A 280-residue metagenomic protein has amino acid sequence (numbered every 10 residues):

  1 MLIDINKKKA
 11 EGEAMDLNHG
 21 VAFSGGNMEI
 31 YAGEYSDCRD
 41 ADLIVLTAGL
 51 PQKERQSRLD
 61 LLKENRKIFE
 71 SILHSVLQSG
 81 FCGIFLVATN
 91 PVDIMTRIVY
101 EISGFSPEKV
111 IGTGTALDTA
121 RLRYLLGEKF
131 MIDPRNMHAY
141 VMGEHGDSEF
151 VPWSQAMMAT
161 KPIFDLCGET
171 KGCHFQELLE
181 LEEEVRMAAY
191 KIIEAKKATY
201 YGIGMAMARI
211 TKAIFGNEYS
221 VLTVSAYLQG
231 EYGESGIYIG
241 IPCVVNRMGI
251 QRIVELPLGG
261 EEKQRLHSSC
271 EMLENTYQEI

Functional and structural regions predicted by a protein language model:
I3-A41, Q56, E274-E279: Conserved N-terminal Rossmann-fold NAD(P) cofactor-binding segment
E13, I44, F69-I72: Short, well-ordered amphipathic alpha-helical segments that serve as non-catalytic structural scaffolds within diverse
I44-L46, V87: Redox-cofactor binding/interface segments in oxidoreductases and associated redox assembly factors
A48-L50: Conserved NAD(P)H cofactor-binding loop of Rossmann-fold oxidoreductase domains
R55-L59, E255-L256: Short acidic, glycine/proline-rich loop/turn micro-motifs
R58-R123: Rossmann-like NAD(P)(H) cofactor-binding subdomain of soluble oxidoreductases
S103-K109, D118-I280: C-terminal substrate-binding/catalytic lobe of Rossmann-fold NAD(P)-dependent dehydrogenases
